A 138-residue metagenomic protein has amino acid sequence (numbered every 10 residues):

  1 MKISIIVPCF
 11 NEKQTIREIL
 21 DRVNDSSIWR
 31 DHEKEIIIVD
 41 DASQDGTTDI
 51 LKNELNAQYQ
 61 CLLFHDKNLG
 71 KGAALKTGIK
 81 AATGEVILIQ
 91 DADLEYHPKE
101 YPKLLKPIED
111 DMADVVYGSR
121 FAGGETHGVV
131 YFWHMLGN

Functional and structural regions predicted by a protein language model:
K2-S4, E35: Cell-envelope/extracellular polymer assembly enzymes that use nucleotide-activated donors
E12-S27: Short, well-formed alpha-helical segments that are part of the catalytic scaffolds of diverse glycosyltransferases
E12-T15, S43, K71, H97: Donor nucleotide-sugar binding loop of glycosyltransferases
Q14-E18, D45-N53: Acidic helix N-cap motif at the loop->helix transition within catalytic regions of sugar-transfer enzymes
E33-I37, T48-A81: Conserved donor nucleotide-binding strand/loop of the catalytic core
D40-D49, L94: A conserved acidic beta->alpha catalytic loop
K67-A81, P98-N138: Acceptor/aglycone-binding surface of glycosyltransferases and processive sugar-polymer synthases
I87: Short aromatic/hydrophobic "clamp" motif used to bind/position activated sugar donors
